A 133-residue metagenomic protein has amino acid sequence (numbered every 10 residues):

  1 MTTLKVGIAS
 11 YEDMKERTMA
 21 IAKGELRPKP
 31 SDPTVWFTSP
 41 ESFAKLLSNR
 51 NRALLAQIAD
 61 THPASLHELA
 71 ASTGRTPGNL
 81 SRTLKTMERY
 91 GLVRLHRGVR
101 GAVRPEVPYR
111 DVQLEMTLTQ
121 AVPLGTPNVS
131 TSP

Functional and structural regions predicted by a protein language model:
Y11, R17-S31, V112-P133: Amphipathic alpha-helical dimerization/coiled-coil segments that flank or bridge DNA-binding/regulatory modules
L26-R52: Short alpha-helical segments that sit at the start of domains
A44-S48, S65, H96-A121: Short, cationic-aromatic polyanion-contact patches
A56-T61: Short amphipathic alpha-helical elements of helix-turn-helix/winged-helix folds
E68-S72, M87: A short acidic, leucine-rich amphipathic alpha-helix
G91: Glycine-centered, phosphate/nucleic-acid-interacting loop/turn motifs that mediate DNA/RNA or nucleotide
